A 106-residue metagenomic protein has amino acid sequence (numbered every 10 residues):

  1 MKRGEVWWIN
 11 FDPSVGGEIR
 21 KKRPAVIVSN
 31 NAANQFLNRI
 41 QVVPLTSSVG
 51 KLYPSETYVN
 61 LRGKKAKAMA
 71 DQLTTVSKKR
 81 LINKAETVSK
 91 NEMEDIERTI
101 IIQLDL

Functional and structural regions predicted by a protein language model:
M1-L106: Conserved functional hotspots at enzyme active or ligand-binding sites that engage polyanionic ligands
